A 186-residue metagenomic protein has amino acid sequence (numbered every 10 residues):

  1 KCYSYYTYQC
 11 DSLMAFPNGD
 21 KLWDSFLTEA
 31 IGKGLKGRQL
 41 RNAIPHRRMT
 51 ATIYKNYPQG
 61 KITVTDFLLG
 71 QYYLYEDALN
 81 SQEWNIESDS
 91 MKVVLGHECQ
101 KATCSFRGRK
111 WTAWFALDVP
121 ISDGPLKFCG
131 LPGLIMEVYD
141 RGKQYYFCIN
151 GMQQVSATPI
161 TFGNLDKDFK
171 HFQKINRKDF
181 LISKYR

Functional and structural regions predicted by a protein language model:
K1-E83, D89-M91, E98, K143-R186: Extracellular or lumenal secretory-pathway regions
E87-V94, D123-P125: Short helix-to-loop capping/linker segments positioned immediately adjacent to catalytic or ligand/cofactor-binding
V94-L95, F106: Structural motif
Q100-L165: Gly/Pro-enriched, hydrophobic low-complexity segments that function as extracytoplasmic propeptides/linkers
